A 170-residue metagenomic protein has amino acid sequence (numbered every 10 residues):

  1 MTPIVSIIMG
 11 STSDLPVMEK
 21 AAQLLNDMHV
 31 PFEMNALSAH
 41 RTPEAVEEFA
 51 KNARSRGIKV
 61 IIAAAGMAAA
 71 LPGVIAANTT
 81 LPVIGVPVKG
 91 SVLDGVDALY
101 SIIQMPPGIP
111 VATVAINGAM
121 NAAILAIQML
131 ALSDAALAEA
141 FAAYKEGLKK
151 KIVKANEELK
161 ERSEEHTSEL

Functional and structural regions predicted by a protein language model:
T2-R41: Glycine-rich phosphate/diphosphate-binding loop of Rossmann-like nucleotide-binding domains
D14-M18, T42-V46, A65-V74, L93-V96 (+1 more regions): Short glycine/serine/threonine-rich phosphate/pyrophosphate-binding segments that cradle anionic phosphate groups
A22, E47-A50, A77, D94-P106: Active-site-proximal loop->helix
M34-S55: N-terminal beta-loop-helix "entrance" segment that forms/cooperates in small-molecule cofactor or anionic ligand
F49-P87: Glycine-rich phosphate-binding loop
L93-E139: Short, glycine-/small-residue-rich phosphate/pyrophosphate-handling segment
D134-K160: Internal, active-site/partner-interface "lid" segment
E165-L170: Conserved small/polar residues in nucleotide/adenosyl-binding loops
